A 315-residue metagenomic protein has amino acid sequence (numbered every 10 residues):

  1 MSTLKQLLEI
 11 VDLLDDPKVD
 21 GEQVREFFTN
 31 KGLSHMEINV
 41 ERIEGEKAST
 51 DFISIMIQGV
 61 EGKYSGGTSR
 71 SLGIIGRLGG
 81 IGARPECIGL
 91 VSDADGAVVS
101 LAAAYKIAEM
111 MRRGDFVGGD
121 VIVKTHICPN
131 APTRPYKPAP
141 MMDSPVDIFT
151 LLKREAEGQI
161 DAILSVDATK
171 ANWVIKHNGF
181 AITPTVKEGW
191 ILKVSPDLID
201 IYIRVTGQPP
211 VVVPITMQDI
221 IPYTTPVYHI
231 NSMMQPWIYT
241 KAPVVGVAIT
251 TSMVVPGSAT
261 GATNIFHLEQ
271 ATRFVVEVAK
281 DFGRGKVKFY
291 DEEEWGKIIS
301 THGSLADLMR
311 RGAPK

Functional and structural regions predicted by a protein language model:
Q6-R84: Soluble metallo-hydrolase cores and metallopeptidase-like ectodomains found primarily in the secretory/periplasmic
T29, P138-K187: C-terminal domain-closing interface element
E46-A48, K63-T68, V91-D93, R113-V117 (+2 more regions): Solvent-exposed alpha-helices and their adjacent loops that cap or buttress functional pockets in soluble metabolic
I74, A83-T125: Alpha-helical metal-binding/catalytic segments enriched in His/Glu/Asp
L78-I81, T125-P132, K170: Acidic, glycine-rich active-site loops and adjacent beta-strand->loop/helix elements that engage anionic groups
E86, P132-A139, V174-N178, A259-T260: Short acidic, glycine/serine/threonine-rich loops at helix termini
G118-L151: A structural-propensity feature for long, helix-poor, extended segments
T169-A313: Active-site-adjacent substrate-binding region of metalloamidase/peptidase-like peptide-processing proteins
